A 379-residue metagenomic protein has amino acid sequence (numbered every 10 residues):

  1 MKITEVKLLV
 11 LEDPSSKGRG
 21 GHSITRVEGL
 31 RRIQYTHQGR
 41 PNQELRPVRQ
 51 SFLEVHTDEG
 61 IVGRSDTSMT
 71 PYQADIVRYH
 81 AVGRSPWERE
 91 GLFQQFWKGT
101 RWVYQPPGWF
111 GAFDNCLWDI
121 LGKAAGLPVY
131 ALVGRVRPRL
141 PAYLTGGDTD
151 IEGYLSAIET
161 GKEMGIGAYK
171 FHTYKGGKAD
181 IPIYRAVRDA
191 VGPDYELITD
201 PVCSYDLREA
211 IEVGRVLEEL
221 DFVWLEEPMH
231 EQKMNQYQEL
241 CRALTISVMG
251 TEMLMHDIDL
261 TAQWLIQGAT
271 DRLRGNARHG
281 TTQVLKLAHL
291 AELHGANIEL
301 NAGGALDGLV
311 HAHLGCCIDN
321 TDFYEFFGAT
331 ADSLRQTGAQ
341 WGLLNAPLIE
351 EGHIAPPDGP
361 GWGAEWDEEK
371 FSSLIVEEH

Functional and structural regions predicted by a protein language model:
M1-E59, L334-R335, Q340: Structured beta-strand/loop patches that form or line metal/cofactor-binding pockets in enzymes
I3, G60, F113, G126 (+6 more regions): Conserved, mostly hydrophobic/aromatic
R32, E90, R215, D221 (+2 more regions): Shared catalytic-loop signature of beta/alpha-barrel
H56-A124: Metal- or metallocofactor-binding catalytic centers and their adjacent structured scaffolds across diverse enzyme
D58-R64, A124-L127, L132, L290 (+2 more regions): Ligand-binding pocket scaffold of soluble enzyme catalytic domains
S65, A142-G146, Y169-F171, L197-P201 (+5 more regions): Hydrophobic faces of well-ordered beta-strands that scaffold small-molecule active sites in alpha/beta enzyme cores
A131-E239, A243-L244: Metal-dependent enolase-superfamily TIM-barrel catalytic cores that perform enediolate-based chemistry
P360-H379: Extended hydrophobic packing segments that form well-structured cores
